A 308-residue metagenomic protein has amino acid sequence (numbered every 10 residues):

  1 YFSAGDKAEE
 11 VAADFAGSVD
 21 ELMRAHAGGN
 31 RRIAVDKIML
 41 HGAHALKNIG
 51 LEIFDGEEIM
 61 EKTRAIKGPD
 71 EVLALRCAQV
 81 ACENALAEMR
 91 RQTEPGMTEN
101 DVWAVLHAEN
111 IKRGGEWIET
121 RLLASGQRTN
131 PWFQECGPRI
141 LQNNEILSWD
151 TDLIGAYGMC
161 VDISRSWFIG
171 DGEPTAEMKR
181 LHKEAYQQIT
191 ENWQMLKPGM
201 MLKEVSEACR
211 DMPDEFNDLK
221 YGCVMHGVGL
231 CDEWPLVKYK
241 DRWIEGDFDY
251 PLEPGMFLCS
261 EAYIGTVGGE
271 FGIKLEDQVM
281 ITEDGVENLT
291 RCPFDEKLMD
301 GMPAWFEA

Functional and structural regions predicted by a protein language model:
Y1-A308: Active-site neighborhoods and metal-handling regions in enzymes and metal-associated proteins
